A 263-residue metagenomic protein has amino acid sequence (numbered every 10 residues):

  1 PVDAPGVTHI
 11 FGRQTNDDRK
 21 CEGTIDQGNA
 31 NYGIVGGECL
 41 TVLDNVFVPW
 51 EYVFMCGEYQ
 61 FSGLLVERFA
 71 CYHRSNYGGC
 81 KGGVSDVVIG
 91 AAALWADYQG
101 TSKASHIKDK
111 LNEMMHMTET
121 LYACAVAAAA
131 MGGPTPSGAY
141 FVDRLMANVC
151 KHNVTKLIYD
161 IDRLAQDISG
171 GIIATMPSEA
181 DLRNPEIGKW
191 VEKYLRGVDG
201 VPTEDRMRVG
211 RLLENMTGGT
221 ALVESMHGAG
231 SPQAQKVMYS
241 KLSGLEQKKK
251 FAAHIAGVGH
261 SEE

Functional and structural regions predicted by a protein language model:
P1-C80, K241-E262: FAD-binding core of flavoproteins
G36, G78-K81, S85, T118 (+3 more regions): Generic structural signal for well-ordered, non-membrane alpha-helical segments in soluble metabolic enzymes
Y52-V53, T101-A104, T120-A127, M131-P134 (+3 more regions): Intrinsically disordered or highly flexible coil/loop and linker segments, enriched in small and charged/polar residues
N76-T135: Extended amphipathic alpha-helical segments enriched in small hydrophobics
K108-N112, F141-N148: Short, charged, amphipathic alpha-helical segments
S137-G138, V154: Charged, compositionally biased interaction regions
L145-E263: Alpha-helix capping/hinge segments and adjacent helical runs
